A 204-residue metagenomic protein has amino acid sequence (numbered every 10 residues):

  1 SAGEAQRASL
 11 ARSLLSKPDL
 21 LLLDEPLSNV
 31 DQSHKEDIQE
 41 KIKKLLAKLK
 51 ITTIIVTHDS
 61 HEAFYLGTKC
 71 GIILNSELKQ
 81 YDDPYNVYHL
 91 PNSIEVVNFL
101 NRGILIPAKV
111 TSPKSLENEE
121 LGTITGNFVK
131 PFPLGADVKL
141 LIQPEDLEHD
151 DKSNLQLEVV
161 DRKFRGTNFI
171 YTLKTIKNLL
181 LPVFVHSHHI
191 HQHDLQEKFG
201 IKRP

Functional and structural regions predicted by a protein language model:
S1-A2, L100, P107, R165: Short glycine-rich loop/turn motifs that provide flexible caps or phosphate-binding loops at active sites
S1-E95: ABC ATPase nucleotide-binding domains
E40, I94, A108, L157-E158: Small-residue-enriched segments and motifs
I51-I54, L105, N168: Secondary-structure boundary/capping residues
Y88-P113, L141: C-terminal boundary and immediately downstream tail of ABC-type ATPase nucleotide-binding domains
G103, S115-P204: Non-catalytic connector elements of ABC transporters
